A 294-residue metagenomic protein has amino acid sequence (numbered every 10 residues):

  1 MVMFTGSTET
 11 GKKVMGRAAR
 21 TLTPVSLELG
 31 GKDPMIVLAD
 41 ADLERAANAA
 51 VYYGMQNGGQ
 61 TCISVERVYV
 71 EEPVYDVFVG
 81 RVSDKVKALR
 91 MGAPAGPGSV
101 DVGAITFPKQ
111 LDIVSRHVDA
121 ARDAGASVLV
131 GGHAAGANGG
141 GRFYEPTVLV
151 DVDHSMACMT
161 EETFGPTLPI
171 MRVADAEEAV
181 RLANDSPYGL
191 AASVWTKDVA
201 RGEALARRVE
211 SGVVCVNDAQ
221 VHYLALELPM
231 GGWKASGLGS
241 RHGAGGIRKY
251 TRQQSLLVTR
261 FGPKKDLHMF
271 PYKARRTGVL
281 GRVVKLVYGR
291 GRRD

Functional and structural regions predicted by a protein language model:
M1-T5: Periplasmic-binding protein-like
S7-D153, V216, T277-G278, K285-R293: ALDH superfamily catalytic-core signature
I36, G136, F143-D294: Conserved C-terminal structural/oligomerization subdomain of aldehyde/semialdehyde dehydrogenase
